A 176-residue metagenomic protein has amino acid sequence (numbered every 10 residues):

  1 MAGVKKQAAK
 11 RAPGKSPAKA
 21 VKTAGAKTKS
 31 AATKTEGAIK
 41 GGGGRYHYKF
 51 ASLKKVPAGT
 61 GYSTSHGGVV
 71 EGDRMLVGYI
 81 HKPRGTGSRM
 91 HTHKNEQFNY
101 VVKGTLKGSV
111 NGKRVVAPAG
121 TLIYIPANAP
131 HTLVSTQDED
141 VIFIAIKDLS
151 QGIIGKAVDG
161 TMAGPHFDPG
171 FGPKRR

Functional and structural regions predicted by a protein language model:
A2-R74, K156-R176: A short, N-terminal "cap"/entry segment at the start of jelly-roll beta-barrel domains of the cupin/DSBH fold
G61-S63, G78-T92: Conserved short histidine dyad/triad with adjacent acidic residue
G67-V69, S88-H93, V134-T136: Short histidine-centered beta-strand/loop micro-motifs that create catalytic or ligand/metal-coordination sites
G87-R89, G104-S109: Short beta-strand segments in beta-sandwich/barrel cores
N95-Q97, V101-L106: Glycine- and acidic-residue-biased ligand/ion/polar-headgroup-sensing regions
G112-A127: Short acidic-glycine-tyrosine-enriched beta hairpin
A127-I153: Ligand-binding loop in jelly-roll beta-barrel domains
